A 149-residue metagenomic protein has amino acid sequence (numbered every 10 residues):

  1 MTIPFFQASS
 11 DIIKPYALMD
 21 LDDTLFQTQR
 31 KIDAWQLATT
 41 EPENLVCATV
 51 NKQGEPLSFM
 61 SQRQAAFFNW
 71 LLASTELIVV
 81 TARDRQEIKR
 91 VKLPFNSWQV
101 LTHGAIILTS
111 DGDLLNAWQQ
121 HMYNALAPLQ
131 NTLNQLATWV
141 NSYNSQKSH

Functional and structural regions predicted by a protein language model:
T2-Y16, L21-V79: Active-site neighborhood of HAD-like aspartate-dependent phosphohydrolases
S58-S148: Active-site phosphate-binding/coordination module
